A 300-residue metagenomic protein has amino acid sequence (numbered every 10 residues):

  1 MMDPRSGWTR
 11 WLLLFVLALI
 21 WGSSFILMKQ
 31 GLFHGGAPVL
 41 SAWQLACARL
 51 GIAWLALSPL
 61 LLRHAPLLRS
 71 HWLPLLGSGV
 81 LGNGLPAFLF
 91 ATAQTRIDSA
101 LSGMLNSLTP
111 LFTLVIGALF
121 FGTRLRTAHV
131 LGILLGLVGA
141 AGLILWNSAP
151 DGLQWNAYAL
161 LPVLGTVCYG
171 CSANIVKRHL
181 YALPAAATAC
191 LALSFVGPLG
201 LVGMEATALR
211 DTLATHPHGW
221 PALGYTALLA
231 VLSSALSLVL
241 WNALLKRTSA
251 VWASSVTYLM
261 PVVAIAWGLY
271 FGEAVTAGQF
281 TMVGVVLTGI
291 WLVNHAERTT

Functional and structural regions predicted by a protein language model:
S6-W11, G35-W43, C47, L67-L73 (+3 more regions): Juxtamembrane helix-entry segments on the extracytoplasmic side of multipass membrane proteins
L14, S70-V80, L125-V138, Y158-A159 (+2 more regions): Cytoplasmic-side transmembrane-helix entry/capping segments in multi-pass membrane proteins
L19-I52, C171-G197, L213: Juxtamembrane helix-loop-helix junctions in multi-pass membrane proteins
I20-M28, L57-N106, G142, L229-T248: Specific transmembrane alpha-helical segments of multi-pass solute transporters/efflux pumps, especially DMT/EamA
G22, I26, G51, G79-G84 (+8 more regions): Hydrophobic/small/kink-forming positions within alpha-helical transmembrane segments of polytopic membrane proteins
S23, L27-Q30, H34, I52-R69 (+5 more regions): Membrane-interface helix-cap regions at the ends of transmembrane helices in multi-pass membrane proteins
A46-A48, N83, A87, S99-L108 (+2 more regions): Helix-helix packing/entry segments at the starts of transmembrane helices
L57, L76, I116, L125-N147 (+3 more regions): Hydrophobic transmembrane alpha-helices of multi-pass small-molecule transport proteins
